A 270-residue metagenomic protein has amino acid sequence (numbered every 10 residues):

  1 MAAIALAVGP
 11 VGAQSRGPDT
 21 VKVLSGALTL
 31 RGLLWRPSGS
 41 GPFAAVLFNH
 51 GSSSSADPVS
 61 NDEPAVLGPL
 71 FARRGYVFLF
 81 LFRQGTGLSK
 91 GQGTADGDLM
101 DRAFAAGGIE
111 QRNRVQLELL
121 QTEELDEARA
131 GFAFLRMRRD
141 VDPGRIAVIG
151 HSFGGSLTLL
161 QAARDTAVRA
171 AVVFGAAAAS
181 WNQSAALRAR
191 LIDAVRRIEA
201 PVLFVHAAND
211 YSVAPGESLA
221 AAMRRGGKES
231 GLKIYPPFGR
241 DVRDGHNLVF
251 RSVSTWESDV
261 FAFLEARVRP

Functional and structural regions predicted by a protein language model:
Q14-S40: N-terminal cap/lid segment of alpha/beta-hydrolase-fold proteins
G41-F43, S52-K90, S180-W181, S212-V213: Short substrate-entry loop that stabilizes the transition state in hydrolases
D96-R139: Alpha/beta-hydrolase active-site loop
V141-G150: Alpha/beta-hydrolase fold nucleophile elbow
G150-G154, T158: Gly/Ala-rich beta-loop-alpha elbow adjacent to hydrolase catalytic centers
I198, F204-H206: Short beta-strand/loop motif that positions the catalytic acidic residue of the alpha/beta-hydrolase fold
A207-F238, R243-D244: Active-site-adjacent alpha-helix of alpha/beta-hydrolase-fold enzymes
E229-P270: C-terminal catalytic histidine-bearing segment of alpha/beta-hydrolase fold enzymes
